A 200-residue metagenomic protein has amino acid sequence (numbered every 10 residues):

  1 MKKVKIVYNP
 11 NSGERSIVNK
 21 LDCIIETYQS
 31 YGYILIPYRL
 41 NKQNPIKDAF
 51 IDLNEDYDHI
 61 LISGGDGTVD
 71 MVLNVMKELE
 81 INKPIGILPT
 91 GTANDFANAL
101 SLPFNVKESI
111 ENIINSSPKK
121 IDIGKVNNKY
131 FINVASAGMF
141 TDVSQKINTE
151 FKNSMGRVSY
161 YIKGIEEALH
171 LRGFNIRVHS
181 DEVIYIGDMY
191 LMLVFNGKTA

Functional and structural regions predicted by a protein language model:
M1-S63, N74, E108, V183: ATP/NTP phosphate-donor binding region
V7, Y31, Y38-L40, E78-V194: Catalytic core of DAGKc-family lipid kinases
S12, V69, T92: Short, glycine/acidic-enriched loop or turn micro-motifs at the edges of active sites
R15, V72, D95-A97: Generic hydrophobic alpha-helical membrane-span motif
I62, D70, V194: Redox-cofactor binding/interface segments in oxidoreductases and associated redox assembly factors
G64-G65, S136: Helix N-cap/beta->alpha junction signal
T68-E80: Short Gly/Thr/Asp-enriched flexible loops that form oxyanion-binding sites at enzyme active sites
K198-A200: Short, intrinsically disordered, charge-balanced linker/junction segments flanking boundaries in proteins
